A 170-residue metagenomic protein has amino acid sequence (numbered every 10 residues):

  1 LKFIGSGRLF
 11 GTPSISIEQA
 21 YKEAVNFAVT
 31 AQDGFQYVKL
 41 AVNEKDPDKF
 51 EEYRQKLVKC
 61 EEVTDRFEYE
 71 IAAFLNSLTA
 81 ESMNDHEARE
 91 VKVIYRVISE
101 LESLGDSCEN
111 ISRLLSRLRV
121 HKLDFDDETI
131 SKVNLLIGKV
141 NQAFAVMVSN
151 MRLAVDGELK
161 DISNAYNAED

Functional and structural regions predicted by a protein language model:
L1-D170: Cytosolic, long alpha-helical scaffolding segments
